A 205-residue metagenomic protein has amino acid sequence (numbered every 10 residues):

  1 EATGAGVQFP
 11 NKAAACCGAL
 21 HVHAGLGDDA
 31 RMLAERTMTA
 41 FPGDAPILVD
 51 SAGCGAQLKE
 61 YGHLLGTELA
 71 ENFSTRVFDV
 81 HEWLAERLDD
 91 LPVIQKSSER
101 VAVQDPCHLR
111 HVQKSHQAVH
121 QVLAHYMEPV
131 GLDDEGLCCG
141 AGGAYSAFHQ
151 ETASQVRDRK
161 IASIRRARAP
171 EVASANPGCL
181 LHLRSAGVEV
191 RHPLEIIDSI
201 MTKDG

Functional and structural regions predicted by a protein language model:
E1-G205: Iron-sulfur cluster-binding electron-transfer modules in prokaryotic oxidoreductases
